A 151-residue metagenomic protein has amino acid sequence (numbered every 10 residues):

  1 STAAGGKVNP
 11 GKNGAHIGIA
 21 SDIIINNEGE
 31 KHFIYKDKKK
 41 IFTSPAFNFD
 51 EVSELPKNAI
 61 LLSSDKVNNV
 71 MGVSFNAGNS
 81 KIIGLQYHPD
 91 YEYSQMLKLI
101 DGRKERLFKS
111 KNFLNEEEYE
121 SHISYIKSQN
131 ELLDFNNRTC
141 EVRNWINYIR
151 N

Functional and structural regions predicted by a protein language model:
S1-G29: Cysteine-nucleophile active-site neighborhood
I25-N151: Amide-donor transfer/coupling interface in amidating biosynthetic enzymes
